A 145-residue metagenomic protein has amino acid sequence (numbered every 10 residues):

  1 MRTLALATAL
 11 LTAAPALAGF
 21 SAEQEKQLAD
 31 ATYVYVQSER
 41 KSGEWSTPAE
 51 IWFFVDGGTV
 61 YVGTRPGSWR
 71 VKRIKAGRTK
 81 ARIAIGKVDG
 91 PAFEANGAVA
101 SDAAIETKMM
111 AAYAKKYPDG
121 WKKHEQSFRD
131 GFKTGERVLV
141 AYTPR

Functional and structural regions predicted by a protein language model:
M1-A5: Positively charged n-region of N-terminal signal peptides that target proteins for export
A13-P15: N-terminal signal peptide c-region/cleavage motif recognized by signal peptidases
L17-Q27: Cleaved targeting-peptide boundary
A22-E23, E39-R40, E125-D130: Short, P/G- and charge-enriched loop/turn segments at secondary-structure junctions
Q27-L28, W45-T47, F54, K75-A76 (+1 more regions): Extracellular/periplasmic catalytic domains that process cell-envelope and extracellular macromolecules
A31-R65, A81-I83, A92-E94: Short beta-strand segments
W69-R145: Short, structured beta-strand-loop surface elements
